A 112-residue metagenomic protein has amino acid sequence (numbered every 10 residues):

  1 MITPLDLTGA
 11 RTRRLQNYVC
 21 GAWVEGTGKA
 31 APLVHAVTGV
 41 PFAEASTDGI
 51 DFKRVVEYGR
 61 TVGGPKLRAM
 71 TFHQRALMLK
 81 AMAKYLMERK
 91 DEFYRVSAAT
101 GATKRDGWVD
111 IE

Functional and structural regions predicted by a protein language model:
M1-E112: N-terminal Rossmann-like NAD(P)+-binding subdomain of aldehyde/semialdehyde dehydrogenases
